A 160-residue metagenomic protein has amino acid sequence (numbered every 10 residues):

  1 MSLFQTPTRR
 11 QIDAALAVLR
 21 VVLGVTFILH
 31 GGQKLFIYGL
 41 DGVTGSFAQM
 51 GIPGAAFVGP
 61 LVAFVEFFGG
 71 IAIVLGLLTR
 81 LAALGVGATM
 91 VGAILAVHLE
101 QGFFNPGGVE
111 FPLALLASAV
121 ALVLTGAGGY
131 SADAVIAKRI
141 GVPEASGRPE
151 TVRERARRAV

Functional and structural regions predicted by a protein language model:
M1-L35, A56-F64, F68, L75-V160: Extended, low-polarity transmembrane helix blocks
F36-G54: Membrane-interface interhelical connector segments
